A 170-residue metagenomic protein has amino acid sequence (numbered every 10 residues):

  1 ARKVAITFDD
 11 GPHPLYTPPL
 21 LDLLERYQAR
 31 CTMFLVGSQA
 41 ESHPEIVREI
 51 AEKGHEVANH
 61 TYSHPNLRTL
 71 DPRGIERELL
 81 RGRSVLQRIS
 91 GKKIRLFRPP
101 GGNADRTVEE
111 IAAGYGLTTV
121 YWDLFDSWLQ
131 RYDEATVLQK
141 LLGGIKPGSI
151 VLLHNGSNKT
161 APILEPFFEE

Functional and structural regions predicted by a protein language model:
A1-L70, G74, E78-R88, K92-K93 (+2 more regions): Active-site beta->alpha N-cap acidic-glycine motif
A5, L96, I150-L152: Short aromatic/hydrophobic contact patches that present stacked aromatics for nucleic-acid/ligand binding
G11, V36-S38, Y62, P100-G102 (+2 more regions): Active-site beta-loop-alpha junctions enriched in small/polar residues
L15, E41-S42, N103-T107, N158-K159: Short alpha-helical
T32-F34, A58, R98, V120 (+1 more regions): Structural detector of well-ordered beta-strand residues that form the stable sheet scaffold of enzyme domains
R95, N103-D105, E109-G144: His/Asp/Glu-enriched short active-site or ligand-binding loop at hydrolase and phosphoryl-transfer sites
I145-E170: Catalytic grooves of carbohydrate-active enzymes
